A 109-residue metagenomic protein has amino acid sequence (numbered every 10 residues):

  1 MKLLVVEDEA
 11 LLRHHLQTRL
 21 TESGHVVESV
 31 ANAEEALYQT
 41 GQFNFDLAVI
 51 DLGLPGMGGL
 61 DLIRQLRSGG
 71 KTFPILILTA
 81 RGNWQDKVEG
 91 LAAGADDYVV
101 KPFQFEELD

Functional and structural regions predicted by a protein language model:
M1-D109: N-terminal/domain-start alpha-helical segments
